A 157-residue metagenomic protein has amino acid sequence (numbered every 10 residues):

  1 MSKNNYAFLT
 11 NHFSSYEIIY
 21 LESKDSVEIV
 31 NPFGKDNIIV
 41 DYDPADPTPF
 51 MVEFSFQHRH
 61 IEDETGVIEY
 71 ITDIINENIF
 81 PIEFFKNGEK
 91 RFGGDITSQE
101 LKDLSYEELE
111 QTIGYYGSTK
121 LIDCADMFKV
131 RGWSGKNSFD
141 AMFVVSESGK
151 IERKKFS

Functional and structural regions predicted by a protein language model:
M1-E17, I71: Amphipathic alpha-helical segments
N5-Y6, E64-I68, Y106-L109: Short amphipathic alpha-helical segments that mediate assembly, nucleic-acid/protein binding, or membrane association
N11, Y16-S26, N76-I96: Short glycine-rich, low-complexity/disordered patches
S15-T48: Amphipathic, interaction-prone secondary-structure segments
G34-K35, Y42-F50, I75-I79, Q99-L104: Short, solvent-exposed coil/turn segments at beta-strand boundaries
E53-E62: A short, exposed loop/beta-hairpin motif centered on an aromatic-Gly-Thr core
V67-I75: Short amphipathic C-terminal alpha-helix that caps PH/PH-like domains
F80-S157: Acidic, proline/glycine-rich low-complexity IDRs
